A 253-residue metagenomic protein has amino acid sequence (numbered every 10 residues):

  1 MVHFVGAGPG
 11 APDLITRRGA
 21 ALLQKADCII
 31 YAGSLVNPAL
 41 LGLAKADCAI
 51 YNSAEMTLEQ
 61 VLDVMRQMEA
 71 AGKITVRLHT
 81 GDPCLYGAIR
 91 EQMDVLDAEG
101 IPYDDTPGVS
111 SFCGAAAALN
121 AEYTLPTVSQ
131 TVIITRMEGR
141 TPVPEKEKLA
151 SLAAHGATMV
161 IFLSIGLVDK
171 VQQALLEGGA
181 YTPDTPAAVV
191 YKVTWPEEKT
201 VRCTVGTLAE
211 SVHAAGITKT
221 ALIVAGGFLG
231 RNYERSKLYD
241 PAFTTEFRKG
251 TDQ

Functional and structural regions predicted by a protein language model:
M1-V109, G114: Class I S-adenosyl-L-methionine
V2, Q60, A71-T75, T131 (+2 more regions): A contiguous loop/helix-start segment that scaffolds small-molecule binding in enzyme catalytic cores
P12-D13, P38, P83-C84, P107 (+6 more regions): Flexible, active-site-adjacent loop/turn segments at secondary-structure boundaries
D13-R18, N37-P38, L62-D63, N120-A121 (+3 more regions): A generic local structural motif
A20, G42, Q67, T124-L125 (+3 more regions): Short secondary-structure boundary/capping segments
L43-A44, D63-V64, A116-N120, R136-M137 (+1 more regions): Short secondary-structure transition/capping segments
C84-H155, K199-R202: Class I SAM-dependent methyltransferase SAM-binding "motif I" and its flanking Rossmann-like core
